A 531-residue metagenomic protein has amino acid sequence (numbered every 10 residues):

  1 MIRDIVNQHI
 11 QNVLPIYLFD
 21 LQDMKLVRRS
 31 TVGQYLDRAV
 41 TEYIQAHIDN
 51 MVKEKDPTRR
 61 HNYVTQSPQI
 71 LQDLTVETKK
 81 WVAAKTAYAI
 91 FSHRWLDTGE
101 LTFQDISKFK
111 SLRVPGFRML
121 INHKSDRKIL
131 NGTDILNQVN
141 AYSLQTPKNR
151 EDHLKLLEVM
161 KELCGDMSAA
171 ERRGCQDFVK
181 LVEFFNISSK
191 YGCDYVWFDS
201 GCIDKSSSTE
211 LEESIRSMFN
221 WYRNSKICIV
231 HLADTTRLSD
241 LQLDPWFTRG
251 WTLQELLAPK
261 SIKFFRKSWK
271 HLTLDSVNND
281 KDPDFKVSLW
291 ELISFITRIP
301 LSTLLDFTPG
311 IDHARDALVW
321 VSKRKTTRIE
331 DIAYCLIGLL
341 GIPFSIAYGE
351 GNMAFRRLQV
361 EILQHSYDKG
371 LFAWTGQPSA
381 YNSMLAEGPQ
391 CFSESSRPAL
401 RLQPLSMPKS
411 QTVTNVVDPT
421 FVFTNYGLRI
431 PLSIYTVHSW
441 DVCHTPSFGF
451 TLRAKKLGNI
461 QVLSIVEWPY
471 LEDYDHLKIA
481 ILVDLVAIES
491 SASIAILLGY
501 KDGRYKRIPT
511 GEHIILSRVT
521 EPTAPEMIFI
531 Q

Functional and structural regions predicted by a protein language model:
I2-A84, H93-Y191, K205-N220, S225 (+1 more regions): A structural "flexibility-hinge" signal
D194, C228: Short acidic/polar active-site loop segments enriched in Thr and Asp
V196-G201: Active-site beta-strand/loop signature of hydrolases that rely on acidic residues for catalysis
